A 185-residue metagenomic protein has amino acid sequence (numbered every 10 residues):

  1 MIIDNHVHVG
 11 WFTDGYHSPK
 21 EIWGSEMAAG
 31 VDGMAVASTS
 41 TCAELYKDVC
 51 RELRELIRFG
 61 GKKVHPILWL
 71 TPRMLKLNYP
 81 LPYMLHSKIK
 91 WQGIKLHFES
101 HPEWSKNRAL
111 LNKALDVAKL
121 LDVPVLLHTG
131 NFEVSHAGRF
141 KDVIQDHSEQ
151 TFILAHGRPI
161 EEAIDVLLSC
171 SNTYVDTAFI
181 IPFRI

Functional and structural regions predicted by a protein language model:
M1-R54: An N-terminally biased module of ancient metal coordination in phosphate/nucleic-acid-related enzymes
I2-N5, A35-S38, I67-W69, K95 (+2 more regions): Active-site neighborhood of phospho(di)ester-bond hydrolases with catalytic His/Asp-centered motifs
V9-G10, L70, N131, P159: Short active-site segment of divalent metal-dependent hydrolases/proteases that encodes the spacing between
Y16-H17, E44-K47, S105-A109, V134-S135: Conserved phosphate-coordination/catalytic loops
H17-I22, K47-E55, L77-Y83, A137-R139 (+2 more regions): Alpha-helical scaffolding within the catalytic cores of extracellular/periplasmic polymer-degrading hydrolases
K47-L126, S171-D176, P182: Active-site gating/metal-coordination segments in enzymes
R108-I185: Catalytic pocket-lining loop regions of alpha/beta-barrel enzymes, especially the amidohydrolase/enolase/GH5 lineages
